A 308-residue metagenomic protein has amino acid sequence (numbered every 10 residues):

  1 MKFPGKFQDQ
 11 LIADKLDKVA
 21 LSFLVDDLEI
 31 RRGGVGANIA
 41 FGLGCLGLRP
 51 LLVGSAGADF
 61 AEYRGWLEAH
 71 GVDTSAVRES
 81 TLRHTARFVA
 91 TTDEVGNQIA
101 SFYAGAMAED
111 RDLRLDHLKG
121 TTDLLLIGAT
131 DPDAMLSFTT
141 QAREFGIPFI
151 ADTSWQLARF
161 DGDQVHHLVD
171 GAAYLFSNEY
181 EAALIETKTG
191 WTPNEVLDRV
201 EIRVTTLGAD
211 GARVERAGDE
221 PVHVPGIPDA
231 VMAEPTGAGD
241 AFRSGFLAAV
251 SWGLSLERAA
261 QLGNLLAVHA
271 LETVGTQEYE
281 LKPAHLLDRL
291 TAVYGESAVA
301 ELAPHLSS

Functional and structural regions predicted by a protein language model:
M1-L51, E62-G65, S297-S308: Glycine-rich phosphate/adenosyl-contacting loop at the front of the ribokinase-like
G44, R143, S251: Gly/Ala-rich phosphate-binding loop of Rossmann-like dinucleotide-binding domains, activating on the conserved
A58-S75, A90-T91, R114: Active-site-proximal loop->helix
S75-S80, F88-A129, D133: Conserved phosphate-binding/catalytic loop of the ribokinase/pfkB sugar-kinase fold
R114, D133-Q141, D163-L168: A short acidic, amphipathic alpha-helical/loop segment
R143-P148, S154-H223, V231: Conserved phosphate/ATP/ADP-binding segment of small-molecule kinases
G190-S308: Conserved phosphate-binding/catalytic region of the ribokinase-like
